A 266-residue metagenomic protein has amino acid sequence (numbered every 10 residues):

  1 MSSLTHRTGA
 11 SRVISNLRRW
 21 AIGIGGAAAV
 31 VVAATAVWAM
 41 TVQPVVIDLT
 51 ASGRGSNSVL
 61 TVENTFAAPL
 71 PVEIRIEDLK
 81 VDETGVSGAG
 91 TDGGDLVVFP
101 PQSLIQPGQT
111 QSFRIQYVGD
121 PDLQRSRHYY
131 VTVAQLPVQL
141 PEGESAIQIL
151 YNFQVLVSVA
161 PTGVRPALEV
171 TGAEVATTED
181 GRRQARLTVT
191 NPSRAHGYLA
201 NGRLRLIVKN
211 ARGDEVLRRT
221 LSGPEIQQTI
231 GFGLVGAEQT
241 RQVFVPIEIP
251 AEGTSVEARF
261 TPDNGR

Functional and structural regions predicted by a protein language model:
S2-V30: Bacterial N-terminal signal peptides that target proteins for export
A33-A34: N-terminal signal peptide c-region/cleavage motif recognized by signal peptidases
W38-T65, Q102, A167-R194, F232: Beta-sheet-dominated interaction scaffolds and their linkers
T61, P71-R75, S112-R114, Y130-V133 (+1 more regions): Soluble periplasmic/extracytoplasmic beta-strand elements of cell-envelope proteins
F66-G90, R194-V216, T261-N264: Short acidic, flexible loop segments centered on an aromatic residue
E77-L79, T110, V118-D120, A134-L136 (+5 more regions): Solvent-exposed coil/turn segments that connect beta secondary-structure elements in extracytoplasmic/periplasmic
G88-P121, V216-A251: Intrinsically disordered, low-complexity Pro/Gly/Ser/Thr-rich segments with frequent PxxP/GP/PP motifs and embedded
V118-V164, I249-R266: Terminal connector regions
